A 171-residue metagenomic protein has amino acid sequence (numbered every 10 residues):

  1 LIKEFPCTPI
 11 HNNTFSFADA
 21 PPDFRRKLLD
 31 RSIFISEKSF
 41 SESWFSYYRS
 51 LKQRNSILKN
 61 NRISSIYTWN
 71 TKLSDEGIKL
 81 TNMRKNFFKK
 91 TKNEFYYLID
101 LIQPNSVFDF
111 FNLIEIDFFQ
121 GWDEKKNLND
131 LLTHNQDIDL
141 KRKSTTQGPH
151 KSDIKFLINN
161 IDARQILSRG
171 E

Functional and structural regions predicted by a protein language model:
L1-S56: Extended, charged alpha-helical "arm/stalk" segments used for dimerization and assembly in large NTPase-driven machines
N60, S64-E171: Conserved NTPase motor "head" modules and their coupling/switch loops across ABC/AAA+ ATPases, GTPases, and GHKL ATPases
